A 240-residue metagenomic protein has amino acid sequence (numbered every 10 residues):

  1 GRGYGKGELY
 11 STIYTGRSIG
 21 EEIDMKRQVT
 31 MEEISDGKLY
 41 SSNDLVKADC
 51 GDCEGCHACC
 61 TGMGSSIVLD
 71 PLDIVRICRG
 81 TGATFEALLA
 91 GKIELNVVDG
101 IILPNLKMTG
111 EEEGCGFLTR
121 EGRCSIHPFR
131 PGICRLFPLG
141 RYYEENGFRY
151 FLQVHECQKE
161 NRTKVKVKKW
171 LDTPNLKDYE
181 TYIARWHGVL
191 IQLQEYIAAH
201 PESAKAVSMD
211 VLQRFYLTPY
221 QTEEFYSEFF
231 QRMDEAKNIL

Functional and structural regions predicted by a protein language model:
Y4-R17, E21: Short, positively charged and aromatic/hydrophobic N-terminal segments
E22-E86, A90-G114, L118-L240: Short loop/turn segments that flank or connect secondary-structure elements
